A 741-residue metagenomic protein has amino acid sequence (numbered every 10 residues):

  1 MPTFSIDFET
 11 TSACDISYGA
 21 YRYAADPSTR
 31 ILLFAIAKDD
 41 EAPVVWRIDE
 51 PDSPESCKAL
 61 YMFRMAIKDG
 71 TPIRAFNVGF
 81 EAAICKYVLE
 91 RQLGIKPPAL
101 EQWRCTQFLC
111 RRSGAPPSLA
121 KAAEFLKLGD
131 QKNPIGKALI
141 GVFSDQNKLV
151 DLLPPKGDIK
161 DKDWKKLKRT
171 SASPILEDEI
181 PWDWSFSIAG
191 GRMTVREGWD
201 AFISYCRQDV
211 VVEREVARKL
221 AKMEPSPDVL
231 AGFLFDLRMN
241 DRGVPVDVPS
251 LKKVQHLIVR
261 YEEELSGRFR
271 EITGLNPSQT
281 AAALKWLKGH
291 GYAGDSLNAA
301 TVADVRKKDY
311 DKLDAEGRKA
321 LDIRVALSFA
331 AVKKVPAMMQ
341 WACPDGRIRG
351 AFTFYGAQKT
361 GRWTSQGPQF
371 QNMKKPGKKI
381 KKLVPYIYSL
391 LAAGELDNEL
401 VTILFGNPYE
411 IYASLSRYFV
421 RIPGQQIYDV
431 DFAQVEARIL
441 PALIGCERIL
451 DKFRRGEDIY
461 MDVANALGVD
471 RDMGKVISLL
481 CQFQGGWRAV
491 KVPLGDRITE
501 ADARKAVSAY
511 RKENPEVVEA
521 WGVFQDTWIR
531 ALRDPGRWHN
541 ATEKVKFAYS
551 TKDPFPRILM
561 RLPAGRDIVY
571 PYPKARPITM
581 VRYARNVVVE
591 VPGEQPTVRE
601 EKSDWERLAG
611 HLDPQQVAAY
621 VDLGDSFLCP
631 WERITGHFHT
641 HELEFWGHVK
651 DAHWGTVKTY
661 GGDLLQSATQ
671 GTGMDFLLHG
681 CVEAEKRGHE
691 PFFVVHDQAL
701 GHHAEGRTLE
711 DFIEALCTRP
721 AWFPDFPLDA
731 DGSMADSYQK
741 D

Functional and structural regions predicted by a protein language model:
M1-E9, C14, G114, G129-P134 (+6 more regions): Conserved "right-hand" nucleotidyltransferase catalytic core of DNA-directed polymerases
M1-P2, F63-I67, E410-Q426, V682-R687: A short acidic-Thr-Gly-centered motif at the start of a beta-strand
P2-A37: Gly/Thr-rich phosphate-binding beta-strand-loop-beta motif of the actin/hexokinase/Hsp70
T29-I31, I36, D40-R64, K68-A217 (+4 more regions): Active-site-proximal helix-loop-helix substrate-binding element of RNase H-like nuclease domains
G79-Q92, S113, L284-G289, A433-R448 (+2 more regions): Short active-site loop/helix that positions an aromatic residue
Q208-R214, A433, G662-V682: Conserved pre-motif C helix in the palm subdomain of viral-like polymerases
G706-F712: Short, conserved charged micro-motifs
L716-P724: A common structural junction motif
